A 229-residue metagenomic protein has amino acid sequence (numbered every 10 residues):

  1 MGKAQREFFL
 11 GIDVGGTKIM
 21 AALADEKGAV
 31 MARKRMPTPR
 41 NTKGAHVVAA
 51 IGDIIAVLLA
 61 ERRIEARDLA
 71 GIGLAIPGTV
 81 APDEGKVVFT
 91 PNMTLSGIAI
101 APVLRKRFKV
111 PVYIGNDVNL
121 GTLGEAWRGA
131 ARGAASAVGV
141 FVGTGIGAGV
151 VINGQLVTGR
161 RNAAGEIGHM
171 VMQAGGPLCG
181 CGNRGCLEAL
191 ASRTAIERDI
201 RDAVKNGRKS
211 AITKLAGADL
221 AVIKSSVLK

Functional and structural regions predicted by a protein language model:
A4-A49, D53, K86-F89, N162: Short glycine-rich, Thr/Ser-proximal phosphate-binding strand/loop in the N-terminal lobe of ATP-dependent enzymes
D13, G73-P77, G115, G139-G145 (+1 more regions): Short beta-strand segments
A24, E188-K229: A mobile "lid/hinge" subdomain adjacent to the ATP/sugar-phosphate binding pocket shared across diverse ATP-dependent
E26, D83, I152-N153: Short, ordered coil/turn segments that flank beta-strands lining enzyme active or ligand-binding pockets
V30, V80, V87, L156-V157: Hydrophobic "anchor" residues
P39, G44-G52, A56, A60 (+2 more regions): Glycine-rich phosphate-binding loop and adjoining helix at the ATP-binding site of ATP-dependent phosphoryl-transfer
R132-L190: Glycine-rich phosphate-binding loop of actin/hexokinase-like ATP-binding domains
